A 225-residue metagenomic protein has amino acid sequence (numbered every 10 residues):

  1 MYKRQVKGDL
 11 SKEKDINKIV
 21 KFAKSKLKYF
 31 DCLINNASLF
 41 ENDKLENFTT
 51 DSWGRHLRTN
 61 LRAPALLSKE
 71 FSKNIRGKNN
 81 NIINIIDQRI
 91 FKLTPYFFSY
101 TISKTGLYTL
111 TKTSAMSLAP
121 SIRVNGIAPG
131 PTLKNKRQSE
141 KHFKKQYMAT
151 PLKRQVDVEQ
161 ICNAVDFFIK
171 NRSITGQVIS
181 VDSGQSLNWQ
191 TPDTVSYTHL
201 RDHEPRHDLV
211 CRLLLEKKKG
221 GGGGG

Functional and structural regions predicted by a protein language model:
M1-Q5, T198-P205, L209, K217-K218 (+1 more regions): Conserved small/polar residues in nucleotide/adenosyl-binding loops
I19, I34, L67-F71, I75 (+2 more regions): Hydrophobic positions on the long internal alpha-helix of Rossmann-like NAD(P)-dependent oxidoreductase domains
N36-E41: Conserved NAD(P)H cofactor-binding loop of Rossmann-fold oxidoreductase domains
K44-L45, S52-G54, Q146: Substrate-binding pocket helix/loop in short-chain dehydrogenase/reductase
N81-G106, T111-A119, P131, Q185: Catalytic loop of short-chain dehydrogenase/reductase
Y108, L118-T132, I174-V181: Conserved Rossmann-fold SDR core element
D157-V181, S186, P192: C-terminal substrate-recognition "lid" of short-chain dehydrogenase/reductases
